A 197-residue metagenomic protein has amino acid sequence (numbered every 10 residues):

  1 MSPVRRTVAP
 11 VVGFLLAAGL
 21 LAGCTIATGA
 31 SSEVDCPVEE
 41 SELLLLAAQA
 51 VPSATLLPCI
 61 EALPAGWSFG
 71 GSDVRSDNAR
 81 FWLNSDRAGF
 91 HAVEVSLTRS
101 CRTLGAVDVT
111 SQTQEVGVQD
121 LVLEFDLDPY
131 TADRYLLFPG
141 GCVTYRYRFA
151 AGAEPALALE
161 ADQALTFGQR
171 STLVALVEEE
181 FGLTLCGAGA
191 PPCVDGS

Functional and structural regions predicted by a protein language model:
M1-F14: Bacterial N-terminal signal peptides that target proteins for export
V4, V74-N78, V194: Short amphipathic alpha-helical segments with coiled-coil-like heptad repeat character
L20-G23: C-terminal motif of bacterial Sec signal peptides marking the signal peptidase cleavage site
T25-A27: Bacterial signal peptide processing site
A30, R87-G89, C101, C142 (+1 more regions): Residues that cap or initiate secondary-structure elements
D35, E40-T131: Short, solvent-exposed recognition patches
V116-S197: A short, solvent-exposed beta-edge/loop patch
